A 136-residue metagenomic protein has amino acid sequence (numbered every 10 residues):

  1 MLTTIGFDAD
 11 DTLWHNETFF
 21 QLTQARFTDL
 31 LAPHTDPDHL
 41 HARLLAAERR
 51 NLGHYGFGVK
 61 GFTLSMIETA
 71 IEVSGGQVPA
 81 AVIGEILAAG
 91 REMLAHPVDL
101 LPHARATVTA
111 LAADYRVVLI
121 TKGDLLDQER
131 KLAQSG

Functional and structural regions predicted by a protein language model:
M1-L2, P37-A42, G76-A80, L100-P102 (+1 more regions): Short hydrophobic/aromatic-rich motifs at helix boundaries and adjacent loops
M1-R43: Active-site neighborhood of HAD-like aspartate-dependent phosphohydrolases
T18, G61, P102-R105: Solvent-exposed, flexible loop/coil residues
F20-T28, T63-I67, L125, E129: An amphipathic alpha-helix signature
P33, H39, L45-E92, A112: A metal-dependent, Asp-based hydrolase signature
A80-A89, M93-D99, A104-S135: Substrate-recognition element of Asp-dependent hydrolases with the DxDx(T/V) motif
